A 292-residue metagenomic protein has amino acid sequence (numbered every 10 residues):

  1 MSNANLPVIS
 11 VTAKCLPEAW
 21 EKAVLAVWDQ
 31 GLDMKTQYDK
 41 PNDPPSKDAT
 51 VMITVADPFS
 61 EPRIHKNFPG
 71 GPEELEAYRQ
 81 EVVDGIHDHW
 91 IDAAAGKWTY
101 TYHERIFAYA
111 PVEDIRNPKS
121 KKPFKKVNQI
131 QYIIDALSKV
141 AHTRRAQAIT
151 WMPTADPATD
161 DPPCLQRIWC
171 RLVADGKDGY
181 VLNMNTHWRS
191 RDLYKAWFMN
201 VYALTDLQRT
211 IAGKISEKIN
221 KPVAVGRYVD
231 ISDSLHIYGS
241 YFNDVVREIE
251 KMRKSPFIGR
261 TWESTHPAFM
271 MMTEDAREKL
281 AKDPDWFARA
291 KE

Functional and structural regions predicted by a protein language model:
M1-E292: Terminal, non-catalytic protein-protein interaction segments that mediate quaternary/complex assembly
